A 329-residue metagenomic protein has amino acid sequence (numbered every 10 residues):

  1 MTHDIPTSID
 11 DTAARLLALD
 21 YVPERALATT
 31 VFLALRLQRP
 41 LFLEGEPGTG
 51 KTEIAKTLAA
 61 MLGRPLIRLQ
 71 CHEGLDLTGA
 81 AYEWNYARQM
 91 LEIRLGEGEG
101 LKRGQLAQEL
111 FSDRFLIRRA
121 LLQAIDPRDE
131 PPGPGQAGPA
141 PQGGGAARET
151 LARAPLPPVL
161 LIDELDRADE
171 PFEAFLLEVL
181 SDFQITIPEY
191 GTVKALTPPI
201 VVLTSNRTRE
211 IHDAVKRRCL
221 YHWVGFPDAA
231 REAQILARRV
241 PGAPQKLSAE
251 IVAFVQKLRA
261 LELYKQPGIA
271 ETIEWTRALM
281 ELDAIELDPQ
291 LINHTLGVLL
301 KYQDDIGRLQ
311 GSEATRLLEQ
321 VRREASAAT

Functional and structural regions predicted by a protein language model:
M1-T329: C-terminal regulatory/interaction module of P-loop NTP-utilizing enzymes
